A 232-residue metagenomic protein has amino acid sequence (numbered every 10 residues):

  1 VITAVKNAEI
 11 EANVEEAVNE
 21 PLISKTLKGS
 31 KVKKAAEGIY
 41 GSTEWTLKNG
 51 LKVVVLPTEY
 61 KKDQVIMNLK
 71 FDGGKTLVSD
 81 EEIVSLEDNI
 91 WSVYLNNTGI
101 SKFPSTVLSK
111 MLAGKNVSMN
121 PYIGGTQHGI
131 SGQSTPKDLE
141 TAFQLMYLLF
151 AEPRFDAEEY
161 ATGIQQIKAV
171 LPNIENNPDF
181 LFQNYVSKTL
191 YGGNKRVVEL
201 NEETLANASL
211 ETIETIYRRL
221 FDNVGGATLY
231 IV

Functional and structural regions predicted by a protein language model:
V1, V54, K61-E152, G163-P172 (+2 more regions): M16 family metallopeptidases and their MPP-like homologs
V1-S79, G225-Y230: Proteolytic maturation boundary segments
P21-W45, S187-T228: Histidine-acidic residue clusters that define the catalytic metal-binding segment of zinc metallopeptidase domains
A35, E59, N120-Y122, R219: Generic marker of residues within folded, mature protein domains
N49, V107, T212: Ca2+-coordinating acidic residues in Ca2+-binding motifs
F155-D156: Bacterial peptidoglycan biogenesis and beta-lactam-recognition machinery
